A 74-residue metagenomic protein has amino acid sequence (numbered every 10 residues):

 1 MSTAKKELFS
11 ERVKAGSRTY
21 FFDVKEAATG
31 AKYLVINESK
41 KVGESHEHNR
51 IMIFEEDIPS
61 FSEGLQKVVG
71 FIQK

Functional and structural regions predicted by a protein language model:
M1-K74: Positively charged, low-complexity terminal tracts and the immediately adjacent first secondary-structure elements
